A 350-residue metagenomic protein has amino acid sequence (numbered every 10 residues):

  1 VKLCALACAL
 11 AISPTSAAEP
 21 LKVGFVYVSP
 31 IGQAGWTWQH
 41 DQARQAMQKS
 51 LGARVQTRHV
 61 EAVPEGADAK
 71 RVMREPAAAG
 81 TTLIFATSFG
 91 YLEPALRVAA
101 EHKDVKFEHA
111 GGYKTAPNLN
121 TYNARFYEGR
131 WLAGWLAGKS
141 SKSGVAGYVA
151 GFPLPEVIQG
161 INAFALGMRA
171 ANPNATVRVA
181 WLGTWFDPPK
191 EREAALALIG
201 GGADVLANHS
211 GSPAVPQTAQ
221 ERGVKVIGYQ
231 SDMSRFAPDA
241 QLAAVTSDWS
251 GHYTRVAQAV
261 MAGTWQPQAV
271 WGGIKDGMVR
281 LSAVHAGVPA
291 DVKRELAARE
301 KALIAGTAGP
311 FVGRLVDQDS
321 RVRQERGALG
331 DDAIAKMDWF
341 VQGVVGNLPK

Functional and structural regions predicted by a protein language model:
V1-K2, R44: Intrinsically disordered, low-complexity proline-rich regions
K2-S13: Bacterial N-terminal signal peptides
A18-K350: A residue-level marker of the well-folded mature domains of exported/periplasmic proteins
